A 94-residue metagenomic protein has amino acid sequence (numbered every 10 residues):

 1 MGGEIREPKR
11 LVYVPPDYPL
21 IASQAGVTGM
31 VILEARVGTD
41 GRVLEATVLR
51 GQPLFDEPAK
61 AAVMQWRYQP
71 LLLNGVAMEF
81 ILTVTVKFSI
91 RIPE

Functional and structural regions predicted by a protein language model:
M1-Q24, A61-V63, I92-E94: Acidic, low-complexity proline/glycine/alanine-rich linker and hinge segments
R6-P8, A25-G26, V48, K87: A generic structural signal for short
S23-Q24, K60-E94: Short, positively biased Gly/Pro-containing turn/loop motifs at secondary-structure boundaries
G26-I32: Short, small/polar residue-rich loop motifs at catalytic or cofactor-binding pockets
V27, G38, R42-N74: A short, well-structured alpha-helical segment
I32-L33, L44: Conserved Rossmann-like nucleotide-binding pocket used by diverse enzymes that bind dinucleotide cofactors
A35-V37, F88: Hydrophobic beta-strand positions in extracellular immunoglobulin-like domains
